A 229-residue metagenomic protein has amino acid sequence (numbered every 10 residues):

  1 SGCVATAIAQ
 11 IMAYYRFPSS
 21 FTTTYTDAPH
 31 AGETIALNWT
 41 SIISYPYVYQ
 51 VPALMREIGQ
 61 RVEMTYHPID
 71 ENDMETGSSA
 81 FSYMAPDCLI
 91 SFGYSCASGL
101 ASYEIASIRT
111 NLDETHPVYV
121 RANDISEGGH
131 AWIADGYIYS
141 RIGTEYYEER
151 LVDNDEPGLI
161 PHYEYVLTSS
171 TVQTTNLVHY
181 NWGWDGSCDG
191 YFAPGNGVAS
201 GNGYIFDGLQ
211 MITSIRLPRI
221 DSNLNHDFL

Functional and structural regions predicted by a protein language model:
S1, A5-L100: Cysteine-nucleophile protease catalytic domains, especially the papain-like/related folds used in DUB/UBL proteases
A7, P52-P68, I108-E114, N202-R216: Short, Φ-rich (hydrophobic/aromatic) sequence segments
A9, Y14, P18, S126 (+2 more regions): Short loop/turn segments at secondary-structure transitions that flank enzyme active sites
G32-Y45, D70-T76, G143-Q173, G195-I205: Surface-exposed intrinsically disordered loops and tails
S82-P86, L177, W182: C-terminal, surface-exposed recognition/capping segments
I90, W182-F228: A recurrent domain-boundary module in secreted/ectodomain proteins
F92-T175: Active-site-adjacent substructure of cysteine-protease-like catalytic cores
